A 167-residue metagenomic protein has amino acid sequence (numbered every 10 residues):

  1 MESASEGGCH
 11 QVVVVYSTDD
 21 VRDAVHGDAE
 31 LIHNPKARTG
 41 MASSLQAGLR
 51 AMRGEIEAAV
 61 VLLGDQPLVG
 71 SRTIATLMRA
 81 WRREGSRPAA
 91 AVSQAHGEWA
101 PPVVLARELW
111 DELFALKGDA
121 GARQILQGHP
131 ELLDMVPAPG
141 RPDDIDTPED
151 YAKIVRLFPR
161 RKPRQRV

Functional and structural regions predicted by a protein language model:
M1-W99, R107, E131-A138, R161: Nucleotide and nucleotide-moiety/phosphate-recognizing core
Q66, P101-V104, F114, P142-D143: A residue-level structural signature of the nucleotidyltransferase/glycosyltransferase Rossmann-like core
E98-D111, P148: Conserved nucleotide-sugar donor-binding and metal-coordinating catalytic region shared by glycosyltransferases
D111-V167: Conserved alpha/beta core of the MobA/IspD/sugar-nucleotide pyrophosphorylase nucleotidyltransferase superfamily
